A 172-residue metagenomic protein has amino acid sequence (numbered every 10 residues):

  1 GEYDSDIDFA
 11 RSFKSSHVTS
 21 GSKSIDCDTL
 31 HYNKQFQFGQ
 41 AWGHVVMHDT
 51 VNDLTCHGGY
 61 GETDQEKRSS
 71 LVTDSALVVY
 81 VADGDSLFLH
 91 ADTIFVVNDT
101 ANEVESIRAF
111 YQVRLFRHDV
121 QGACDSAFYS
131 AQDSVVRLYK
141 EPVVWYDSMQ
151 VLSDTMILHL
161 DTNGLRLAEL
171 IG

Functional and structural regions predicted by a protein language model:
G1-G172: Structural signature for solvent-exposed beta-strand/loop edge elements and short helix-capping sites, enriched
